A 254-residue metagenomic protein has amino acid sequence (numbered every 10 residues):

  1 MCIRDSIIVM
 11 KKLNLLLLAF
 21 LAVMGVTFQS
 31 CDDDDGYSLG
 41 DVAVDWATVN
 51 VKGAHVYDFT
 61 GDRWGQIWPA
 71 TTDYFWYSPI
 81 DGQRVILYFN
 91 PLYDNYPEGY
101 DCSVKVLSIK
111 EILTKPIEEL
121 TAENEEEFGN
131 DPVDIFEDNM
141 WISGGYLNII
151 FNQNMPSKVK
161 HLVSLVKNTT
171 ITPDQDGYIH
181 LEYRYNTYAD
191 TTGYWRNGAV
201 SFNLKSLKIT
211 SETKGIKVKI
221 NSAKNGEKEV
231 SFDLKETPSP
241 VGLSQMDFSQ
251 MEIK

Functional and structural regions predicted by a protein language model:
M1-S6: Conserved small/polar residues in nucleotide/adenosyl-binding loops
I7-V9, G40-K254: First exposed extracellular module after export/assembly in secreted or surface-exposed proteins
I8-L17: Bacterial N-terminal signal peptides that target proteins for export
L18-A22: Hydrophobic helical h-region of N-terminal Sec-dependent signal peptides in bacterial secretory/periplasmic proteins
V26-S30: C-terminal motif of bacterial Sec signal peptides marking the signal peptidase cleavage site
D32-D35: Bacterial signal peptide processing site
